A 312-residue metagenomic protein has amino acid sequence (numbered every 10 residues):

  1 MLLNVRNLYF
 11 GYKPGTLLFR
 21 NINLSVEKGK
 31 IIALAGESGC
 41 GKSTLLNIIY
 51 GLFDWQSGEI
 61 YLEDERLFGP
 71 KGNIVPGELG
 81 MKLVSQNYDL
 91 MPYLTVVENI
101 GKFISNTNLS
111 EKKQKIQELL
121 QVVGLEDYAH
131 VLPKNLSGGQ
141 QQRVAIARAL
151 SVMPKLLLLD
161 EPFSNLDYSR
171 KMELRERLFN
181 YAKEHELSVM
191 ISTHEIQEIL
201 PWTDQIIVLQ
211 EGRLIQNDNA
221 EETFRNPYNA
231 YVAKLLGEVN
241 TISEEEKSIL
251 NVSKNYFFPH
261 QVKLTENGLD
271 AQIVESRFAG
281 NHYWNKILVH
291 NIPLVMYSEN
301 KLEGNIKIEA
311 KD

Functional and structural regions predicted by a protein language model:
K13, L67-K82, Q86, N106 (+2 more regions): ABC ATPase NBD coupling module
Y50: Helix-to-loop junction immediately C-terminal to a conserved catalytic motif
E111-Y128, N180: Conserved ABC ATPase "signature" region
L132-L136, Q140-Q142: Conserved ABC ATPase signature
S151-K155: A short, proline-enriched helix->beta-strand linker immediately N-terminal to the Walker B motif in ABC-type P-loop
E211-G212: Conserved ABC ATPase "signature" C-loop
N217-D218, N226: ABC ATPase "signature
